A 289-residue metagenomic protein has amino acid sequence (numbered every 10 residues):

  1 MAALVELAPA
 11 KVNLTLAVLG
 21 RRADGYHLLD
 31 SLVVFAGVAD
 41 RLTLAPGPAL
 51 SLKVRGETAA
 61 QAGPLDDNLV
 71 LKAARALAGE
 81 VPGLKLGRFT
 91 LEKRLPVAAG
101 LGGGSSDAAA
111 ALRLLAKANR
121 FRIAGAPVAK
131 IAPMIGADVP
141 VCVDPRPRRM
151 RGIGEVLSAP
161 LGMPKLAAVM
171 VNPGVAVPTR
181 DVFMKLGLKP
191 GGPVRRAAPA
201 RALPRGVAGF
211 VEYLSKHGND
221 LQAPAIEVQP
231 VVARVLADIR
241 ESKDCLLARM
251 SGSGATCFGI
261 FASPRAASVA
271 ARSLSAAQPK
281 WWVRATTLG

Functional and structural regions predicted by a protein language model:
M1-A99, K117-R122, M163, N172-P173: ATP-binding N-lobe of GHMP and related small-molecule kinases
P48-G63, A111, P133, A208-G218 (+1 more regions): Short, basic/glycine-rich phosphate-binding loops at helix/coil junctions that contact nucleotide phosphates
V70, A99-G125, V141: DPxDG-like acidic metal-binding loop motif
G79-T90, L114-I135, S263-Q278: Phosphate-handling active-site elements
V143-L247, A262-R265, R272-K280, R284-G289: Conserved, helical-rich catalytic subdomain that frames metal- and/or nucleotide-binding sites in enzyme alpha/beta
A255-T256: Conserved glycine-rich beta-strand-loop-beta hairpin in the small C-terminal domain of fold type I
